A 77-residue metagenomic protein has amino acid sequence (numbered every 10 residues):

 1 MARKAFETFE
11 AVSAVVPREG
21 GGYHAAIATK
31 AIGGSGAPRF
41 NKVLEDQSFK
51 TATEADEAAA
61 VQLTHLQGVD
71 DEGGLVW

Functional and structural regions predicted by a protein language model:
M1-A26: Short N-terminal "domain-start" leader segments that mark the transition from disordered tails or signal peptides into
G21, G33-P38: Short, solvent-exposed loop/turn segments that connect beta-strands within catalytic domains and beta-strand-rich
I27-G33: Short beta-strand elements
A37-A52: A short, exposed loop/beta-hairpin motif centered on an aromatic-Gly-Thr core
V61-E72: Short arginine-rich
L75-W77: Intrinsically disordered, low-complexity charged/polar segments
